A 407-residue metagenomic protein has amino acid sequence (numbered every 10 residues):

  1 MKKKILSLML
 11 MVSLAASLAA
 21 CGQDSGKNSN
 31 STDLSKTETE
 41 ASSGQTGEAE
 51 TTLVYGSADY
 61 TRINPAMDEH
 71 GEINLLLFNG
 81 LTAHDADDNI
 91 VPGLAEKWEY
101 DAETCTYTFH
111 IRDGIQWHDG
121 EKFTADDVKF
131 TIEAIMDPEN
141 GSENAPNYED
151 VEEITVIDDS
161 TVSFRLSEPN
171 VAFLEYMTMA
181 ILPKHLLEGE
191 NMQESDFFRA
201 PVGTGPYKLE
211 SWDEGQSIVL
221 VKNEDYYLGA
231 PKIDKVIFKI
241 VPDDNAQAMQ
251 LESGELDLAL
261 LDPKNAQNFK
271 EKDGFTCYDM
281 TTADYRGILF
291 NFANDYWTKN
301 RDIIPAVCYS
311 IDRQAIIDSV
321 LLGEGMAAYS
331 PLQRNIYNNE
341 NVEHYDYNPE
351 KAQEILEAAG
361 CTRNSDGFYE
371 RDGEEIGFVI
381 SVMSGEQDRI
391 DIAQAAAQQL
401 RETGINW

Functional and structural regions predicted by a protein language model:
S17-A20: C-terminal motif of bacterial Sec signal peptides marking the signal peptidase cleavage site
A49-T61, E96, T106-F109, V128-T131 (+6 more regions): Short, well-ordered beta-strand elements
G56-A102, E133, V202: N-terminal lobe/hinge region of extracytoplasmic solute-binding protein
D85, N89, T178-P231, K235 (+2 more regions): Gly/Pro-rich hinge or "lid" segments in bacterial periplasmic/extracellular proteins
E96-G141, S163, W297: Aromatic- and charge-enriched surface segment that lines or borders ligand/interaction sites
E99, E103, A145-L187: Surface-exposed binding/hinge segments that line and control ligand-binding clefts or catalytic entry sites
N223-F269, A397, G404-W407: Ligand-site clamp/hinge motif
K299-Q398: Append "and occasionally in soluble cytosolic enzymes with long acidic Gly/Pro-rich linkers
